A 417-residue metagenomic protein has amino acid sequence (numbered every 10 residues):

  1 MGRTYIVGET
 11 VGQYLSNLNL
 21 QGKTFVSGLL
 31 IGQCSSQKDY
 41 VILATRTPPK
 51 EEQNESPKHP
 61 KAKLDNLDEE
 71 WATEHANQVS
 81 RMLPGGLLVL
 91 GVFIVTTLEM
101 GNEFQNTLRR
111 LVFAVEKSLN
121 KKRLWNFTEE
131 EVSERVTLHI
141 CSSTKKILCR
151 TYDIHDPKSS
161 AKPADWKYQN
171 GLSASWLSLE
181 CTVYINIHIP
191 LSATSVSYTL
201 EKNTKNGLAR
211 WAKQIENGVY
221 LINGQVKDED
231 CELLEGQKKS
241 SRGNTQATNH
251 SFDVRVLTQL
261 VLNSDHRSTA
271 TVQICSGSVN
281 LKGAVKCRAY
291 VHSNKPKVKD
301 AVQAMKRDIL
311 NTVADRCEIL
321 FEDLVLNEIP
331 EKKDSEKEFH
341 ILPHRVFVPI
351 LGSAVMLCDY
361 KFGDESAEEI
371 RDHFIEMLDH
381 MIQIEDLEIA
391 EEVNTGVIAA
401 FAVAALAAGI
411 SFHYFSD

Functional and structural regions predicted by a protein language model:
M1-L88, V95-T199, N203, G207 (+5 more regions): N-terminal beta-strand/alpha-helix entry module and adjacent surface of metal-dependent catalytic domains
I154-D417: C-terminal functional modules of predominantly eukaryotic multidomain proteins
